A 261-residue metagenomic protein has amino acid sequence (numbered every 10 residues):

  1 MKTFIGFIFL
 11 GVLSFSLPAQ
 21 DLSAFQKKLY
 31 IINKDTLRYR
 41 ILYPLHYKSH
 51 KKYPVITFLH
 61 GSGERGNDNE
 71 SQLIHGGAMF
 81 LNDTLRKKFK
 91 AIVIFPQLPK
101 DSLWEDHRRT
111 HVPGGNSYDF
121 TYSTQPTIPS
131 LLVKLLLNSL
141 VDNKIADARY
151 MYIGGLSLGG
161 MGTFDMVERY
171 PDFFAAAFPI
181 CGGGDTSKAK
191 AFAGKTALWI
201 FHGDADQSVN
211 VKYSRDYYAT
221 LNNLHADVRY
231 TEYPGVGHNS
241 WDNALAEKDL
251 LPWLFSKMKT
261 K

Functional and structural regions predicted by a protein language model:
M1-A24: Bacterial Sec-dependent N-terminal signal peptides
L17-V55, A91, Q125, P129 (+7 more regions): A domain-start/cap signature at the N-terminus of enzymes
H46-K51, E105-L156: Gly/Ser-rich "nucleophile elbow"/oxyanion-hole loop immediately N-terminal to the catalytic nucleophile in hydrolases
L59-H60, H202: The conserved beta1-alpha1 loop
E64-S130: Active-site machinery of serine-nucleophile hydrolases
I74-T84, C181-K190, K212, D216: Alpha-helical scaffolding within the catalytic cores of extracellular/periplasmic polymer-degrading hydrolases
N138-F192: Primarily recognizes the serine-hydrolase "nucleophile elbow" in alpha/beta-hydrolase and SGNH/GDSL folds
I180, K188, A197-K261: C-terminal catalytic histidine-bearing segment of alpha/beta-hydrolase fold enzymes
